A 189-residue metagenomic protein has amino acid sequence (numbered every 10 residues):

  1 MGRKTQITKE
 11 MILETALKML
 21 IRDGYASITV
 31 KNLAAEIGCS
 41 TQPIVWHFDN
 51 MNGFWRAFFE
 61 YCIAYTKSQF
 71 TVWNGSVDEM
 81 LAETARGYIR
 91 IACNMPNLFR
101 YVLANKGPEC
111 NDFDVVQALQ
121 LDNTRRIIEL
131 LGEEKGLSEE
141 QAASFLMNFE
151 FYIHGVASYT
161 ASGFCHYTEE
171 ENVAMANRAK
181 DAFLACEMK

Functional and structural regions predicted by a protein language model:
M11, T15, M19-G53, A57: Helix-turn-helix
I12-L20, C62, T66, Y88 (+1 more regions): Short hydrophobic clusters on alpha-helical segments that form packing/core surfaces in small helical domains
F54-C62, Q69, V102, V116-L119: Alpha-helical DNA-contacting segments of helix-turn-helix folds
A57, T71-N97, L146-F149: Hydrophobic alpha-helical connector segments
K67-T71, E109-K135, A143-M147, A174-A185: Amphipathic alpha-helical packing segments from all-alpha helical-bundle domains
R90, N94-E129, S158, S162 (+1 more regions): Short secondary-structure transition hinges
F149-T168, A182-K189: Amphipathic C-terminal alpha-helical segment
